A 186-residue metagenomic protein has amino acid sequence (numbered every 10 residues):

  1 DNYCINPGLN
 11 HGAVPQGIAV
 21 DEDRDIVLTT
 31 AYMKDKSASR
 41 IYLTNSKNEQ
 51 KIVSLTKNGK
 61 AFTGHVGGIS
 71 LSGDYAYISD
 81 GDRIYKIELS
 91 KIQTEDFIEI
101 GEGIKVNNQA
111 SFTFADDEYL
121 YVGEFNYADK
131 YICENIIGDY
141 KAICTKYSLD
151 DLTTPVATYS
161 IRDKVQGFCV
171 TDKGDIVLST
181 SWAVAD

Functional and structural regions predicted by a protein language model:
N2-N10, Q50-G59, E95-I104, T153-Y159: A short beta-strand motif characteristic of beta-propeller blades
Y3-S37: Beta-strand-rich domains and repeat architectures in extracellular enzymes and scaffolds, especially beta-propellers
G12-A19, A61-G68, K105-D117, R162-V170: Repeated scaffold domains used in trafficking and secretory/extracellular systems, primarily beta-propellers
V14, N48-D74: Blade-loop segments of beta-propeller domains
D23-D25, G73-D74, D117-E118, K173-D175: Short coil/turn segments that connect the beta-strands within blades of beta-propeller domains
L28-D35, G123-Y140, S181-D186: Short, conserved, GDST-rich strand-edge loop motifs in beta-rich repeat architectures
S39-K47, N135-D150, D186: Beta-propeller blade signature
T158-D186: Loop/turn-rich, solvent-exposed surfaces of beta-rich toroidal or solenoidal domains
